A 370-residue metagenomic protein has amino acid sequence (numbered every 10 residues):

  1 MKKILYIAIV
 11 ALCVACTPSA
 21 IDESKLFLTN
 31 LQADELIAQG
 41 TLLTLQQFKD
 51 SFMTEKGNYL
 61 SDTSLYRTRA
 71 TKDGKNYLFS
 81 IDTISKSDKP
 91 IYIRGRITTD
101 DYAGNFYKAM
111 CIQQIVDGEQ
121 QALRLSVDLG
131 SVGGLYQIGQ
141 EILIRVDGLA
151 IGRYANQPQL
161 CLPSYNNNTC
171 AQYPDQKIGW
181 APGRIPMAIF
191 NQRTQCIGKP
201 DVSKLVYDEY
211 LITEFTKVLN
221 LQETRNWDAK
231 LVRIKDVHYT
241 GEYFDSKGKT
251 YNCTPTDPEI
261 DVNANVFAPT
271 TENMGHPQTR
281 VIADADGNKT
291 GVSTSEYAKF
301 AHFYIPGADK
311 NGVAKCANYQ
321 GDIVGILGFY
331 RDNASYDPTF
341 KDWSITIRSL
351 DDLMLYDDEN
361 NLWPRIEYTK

Functional and structural regions predicted by a protein language model:
K2-I9: Sec-dependent signal peptide recognition, specifically the positively charged N-region followed immediately by
L12-A15: C-terminal motif of bacterial Sec signal peptides marking the signal peptidase cleavage site
T17-Y107, C111-K370: OB-fold nucleic-acid-binding modules
